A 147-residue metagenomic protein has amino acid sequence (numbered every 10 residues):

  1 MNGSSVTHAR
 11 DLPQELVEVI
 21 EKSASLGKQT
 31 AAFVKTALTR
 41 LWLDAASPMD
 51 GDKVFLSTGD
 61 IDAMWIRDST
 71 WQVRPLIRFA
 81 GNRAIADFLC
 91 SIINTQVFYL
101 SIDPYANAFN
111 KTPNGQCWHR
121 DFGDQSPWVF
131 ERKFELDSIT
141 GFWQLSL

Functional and structural regions predicted by a protein language model:
N2-R67, S91: Low-complexity, Ser/Thr/Pro/Gly-enriched N-terminal "stalk/linker" regions
D62-L89, I93-L147: Aromatic-rich carbohydrate-recognition surfaces in CAZymes
